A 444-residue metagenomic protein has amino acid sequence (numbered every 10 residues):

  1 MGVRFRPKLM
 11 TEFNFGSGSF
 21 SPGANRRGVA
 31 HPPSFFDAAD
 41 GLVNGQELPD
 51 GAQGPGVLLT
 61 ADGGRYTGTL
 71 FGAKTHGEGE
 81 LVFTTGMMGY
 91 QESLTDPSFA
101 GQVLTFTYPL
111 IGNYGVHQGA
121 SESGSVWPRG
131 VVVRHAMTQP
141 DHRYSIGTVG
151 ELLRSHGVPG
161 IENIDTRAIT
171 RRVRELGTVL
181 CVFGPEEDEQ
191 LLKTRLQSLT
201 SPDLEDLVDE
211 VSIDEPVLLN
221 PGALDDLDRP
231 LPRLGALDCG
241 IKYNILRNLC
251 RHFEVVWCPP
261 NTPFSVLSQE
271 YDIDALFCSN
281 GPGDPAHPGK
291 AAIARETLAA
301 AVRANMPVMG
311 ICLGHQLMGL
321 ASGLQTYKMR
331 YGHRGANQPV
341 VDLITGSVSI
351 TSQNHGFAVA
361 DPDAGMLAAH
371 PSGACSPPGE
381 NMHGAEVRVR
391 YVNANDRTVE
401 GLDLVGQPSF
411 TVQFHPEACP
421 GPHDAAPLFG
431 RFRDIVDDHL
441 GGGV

Functional and structural regions predicted by a protein language model:
F5, T11-S265, E417-C419, R431-V444: RNA-binding accessory domains that recognize and position tRNA/RNA substrates
P159, R233, P307-M309, Q325 (+1 more regions): Proline-centered loop/turn at the N-terminus of a beta-strand
R233-D238, T351-S352, F410-F414: Active-site-proximal beta-strand elements of phosphoester/diester hydrolases
F264-D272: Short amphipathic alpha-helix with an adjacent loop that forms part of the alpha/beta core around
D272-I273, P416: Proline-aspartate-enriched helix->loop->beta-strand connector
I273-A275, S279-P362, G421-R431, I435-V436: Cysteine-nucleophile active-site neighborhood
S347-G406, V444: Catalytic beta-strand/loop cores that center a nucleophilic Ser/Cys/Thr and support acyl-enzyme chemistry
G401-G441: A glycine-centered loop/beta-turn motif at secondary-structure junctions
